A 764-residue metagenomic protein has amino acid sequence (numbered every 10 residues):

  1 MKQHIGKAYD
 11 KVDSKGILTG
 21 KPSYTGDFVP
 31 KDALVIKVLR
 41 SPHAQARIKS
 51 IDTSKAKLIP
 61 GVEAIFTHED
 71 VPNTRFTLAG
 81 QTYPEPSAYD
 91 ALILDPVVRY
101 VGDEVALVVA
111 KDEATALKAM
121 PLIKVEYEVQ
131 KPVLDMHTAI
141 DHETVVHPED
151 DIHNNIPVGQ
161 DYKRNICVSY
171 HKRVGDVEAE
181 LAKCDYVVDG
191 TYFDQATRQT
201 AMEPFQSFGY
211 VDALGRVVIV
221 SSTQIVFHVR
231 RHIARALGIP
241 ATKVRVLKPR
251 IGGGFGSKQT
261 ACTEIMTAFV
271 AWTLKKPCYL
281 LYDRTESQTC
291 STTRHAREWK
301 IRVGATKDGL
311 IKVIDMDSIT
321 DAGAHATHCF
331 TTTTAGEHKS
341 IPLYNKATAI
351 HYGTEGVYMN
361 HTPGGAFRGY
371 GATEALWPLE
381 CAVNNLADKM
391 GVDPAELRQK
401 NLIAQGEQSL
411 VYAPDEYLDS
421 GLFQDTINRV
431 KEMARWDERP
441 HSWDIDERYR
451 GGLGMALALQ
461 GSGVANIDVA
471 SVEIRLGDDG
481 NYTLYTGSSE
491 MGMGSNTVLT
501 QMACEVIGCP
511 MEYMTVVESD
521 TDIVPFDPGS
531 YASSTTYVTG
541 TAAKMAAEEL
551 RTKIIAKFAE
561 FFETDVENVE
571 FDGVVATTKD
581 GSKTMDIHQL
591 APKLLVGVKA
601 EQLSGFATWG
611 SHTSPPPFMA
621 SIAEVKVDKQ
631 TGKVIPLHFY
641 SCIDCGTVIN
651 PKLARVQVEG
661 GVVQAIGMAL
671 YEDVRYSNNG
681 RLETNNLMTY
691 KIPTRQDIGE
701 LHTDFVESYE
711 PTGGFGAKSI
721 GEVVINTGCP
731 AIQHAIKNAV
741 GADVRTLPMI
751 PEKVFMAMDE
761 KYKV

Functional and structural regions predicted by a protein language model:
M1-G159, V187, T273: Flexible, low-hydrophobicity surface segments
K7, D13-T19, Y83, A88 (+6 more regions): Glycine-rich loop/linker segments at domain edges
K15-G16, P121-E128, P132-L134, Q224 (+5 more regions): Extended active-site and interfacial segments that coordinate phosphate-rich ligands in large catalytic machineries
E69, G238-K243, T273-Y279, K307 (+3 more regions): C-terminal catalytic domains of large/alpha subunits in multi-subunit enzymes
R75-G80, A119-L122, R230-H232, F255-A261 (+11 more regions): Short acidic, glycine/serine/threonine-rich loops at helix termini
V146-L237, L402-N481, S611, E683-D697 (+1 more regions): Helix-loop-helix junctions that connect adjacent transmembrane helices in secondary transporters/permeases, recognized
R231, R245, G252-K275, Y279-L280 (+1 more regions): Thiamine diphosphate
S462-V524, V538-T539: Catalytic phosphate/nucleotide-handling subdomain of diverse soluble enzymes
